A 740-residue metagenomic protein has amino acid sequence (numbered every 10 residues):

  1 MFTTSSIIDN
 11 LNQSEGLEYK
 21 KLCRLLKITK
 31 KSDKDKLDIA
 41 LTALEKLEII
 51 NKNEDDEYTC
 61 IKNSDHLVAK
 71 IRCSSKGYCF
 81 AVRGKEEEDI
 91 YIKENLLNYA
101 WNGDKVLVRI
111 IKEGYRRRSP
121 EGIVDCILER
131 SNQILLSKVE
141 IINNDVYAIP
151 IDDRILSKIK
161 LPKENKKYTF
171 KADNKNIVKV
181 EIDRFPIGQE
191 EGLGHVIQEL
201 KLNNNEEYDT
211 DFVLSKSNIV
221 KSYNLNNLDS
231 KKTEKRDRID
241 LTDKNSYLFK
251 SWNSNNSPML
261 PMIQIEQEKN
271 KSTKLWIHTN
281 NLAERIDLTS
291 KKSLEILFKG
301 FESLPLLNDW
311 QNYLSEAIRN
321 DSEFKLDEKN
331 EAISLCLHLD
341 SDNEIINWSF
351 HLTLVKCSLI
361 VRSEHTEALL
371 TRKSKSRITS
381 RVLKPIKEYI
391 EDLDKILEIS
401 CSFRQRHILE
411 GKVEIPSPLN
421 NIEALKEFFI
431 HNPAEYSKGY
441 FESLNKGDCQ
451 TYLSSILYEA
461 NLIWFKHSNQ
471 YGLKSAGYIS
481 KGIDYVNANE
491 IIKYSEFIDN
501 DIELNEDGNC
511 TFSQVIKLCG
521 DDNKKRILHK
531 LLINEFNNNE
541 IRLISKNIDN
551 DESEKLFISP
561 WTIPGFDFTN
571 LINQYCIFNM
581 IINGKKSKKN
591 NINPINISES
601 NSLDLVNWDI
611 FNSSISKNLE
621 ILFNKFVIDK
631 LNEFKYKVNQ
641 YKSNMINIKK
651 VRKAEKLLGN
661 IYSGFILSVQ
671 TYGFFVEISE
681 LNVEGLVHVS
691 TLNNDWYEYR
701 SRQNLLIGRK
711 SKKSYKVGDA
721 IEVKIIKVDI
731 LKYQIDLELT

Functional and structural regions predicted by a protein language model:
M1-K274, T279, A283-K329, I360 (+7 more regions): Charge-lined substrate channels and their catalytic hotspots, especially those that engage the 3′ end of RNA
R24, E164-N165, K179, F185-P186 (+3 more regions): Electropositive polyanion-binding surfaces
L200, E738-T740: Short beta-strand-to-coil "C-cap" segments at the C-terminal boundary of structured domains/repeats, marking
